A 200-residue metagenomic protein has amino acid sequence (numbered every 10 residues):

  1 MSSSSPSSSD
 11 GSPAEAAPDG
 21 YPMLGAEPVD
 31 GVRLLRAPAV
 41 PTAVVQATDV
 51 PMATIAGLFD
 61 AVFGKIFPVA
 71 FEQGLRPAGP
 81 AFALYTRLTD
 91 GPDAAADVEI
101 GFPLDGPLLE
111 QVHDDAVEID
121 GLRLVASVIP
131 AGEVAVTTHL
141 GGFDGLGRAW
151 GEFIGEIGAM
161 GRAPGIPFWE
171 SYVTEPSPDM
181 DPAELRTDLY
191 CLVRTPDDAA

Functional and structural regions predicted by a protein language model:
M1-A200: A solvent-exposed interaction/effector surface
